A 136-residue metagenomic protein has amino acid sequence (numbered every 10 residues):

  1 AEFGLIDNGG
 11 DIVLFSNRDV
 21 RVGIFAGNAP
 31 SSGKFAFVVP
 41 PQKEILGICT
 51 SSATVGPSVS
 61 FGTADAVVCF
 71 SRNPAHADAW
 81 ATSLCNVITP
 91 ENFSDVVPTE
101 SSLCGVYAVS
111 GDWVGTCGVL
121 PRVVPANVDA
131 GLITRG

Functional and structural regions predicted by a protein language model:
A1-G136: Mature catalytic core of soluble alpha/beta enzymes
